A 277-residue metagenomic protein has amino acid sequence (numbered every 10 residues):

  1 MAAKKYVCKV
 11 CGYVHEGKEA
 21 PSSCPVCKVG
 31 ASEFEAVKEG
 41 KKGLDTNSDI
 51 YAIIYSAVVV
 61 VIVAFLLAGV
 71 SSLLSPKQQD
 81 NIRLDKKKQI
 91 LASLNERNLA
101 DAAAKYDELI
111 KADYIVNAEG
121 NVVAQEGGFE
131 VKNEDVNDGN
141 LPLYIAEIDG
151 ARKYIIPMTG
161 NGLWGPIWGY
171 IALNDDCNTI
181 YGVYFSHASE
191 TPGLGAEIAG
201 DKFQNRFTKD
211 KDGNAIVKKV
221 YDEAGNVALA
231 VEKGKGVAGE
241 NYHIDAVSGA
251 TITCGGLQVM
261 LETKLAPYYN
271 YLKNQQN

Functional and structural regions predicted by a protein language model:
M1-A2, Y13-K18: Short, flexible, mixed-charge glycine/proline-rich loop motifs that serve as phosphate/nucleic-acid-contacting
M1-A3, F34-T46: Intrinsically disordered, low-complexity segments
K5, P21: Residues immediately within or flanking Cys/His clusters that coordinate Zn2+ in small zinc-binding modules
K9, P25: Cys/His/Pro-rich metal-binding microdomains
G12, K28-A31: Cys/His-coordinated zinc-binding microdomains
G17-K18, A31-A36: Short, non-ligating residues that shape and space the ligands of small metal-coordination modules and catalytic
A20, G30, E190: A generic "binding-loop/recognition-motif" signal
K42-N277: Flexible, solvent-exposed loop/hinge segments and secondary-structure transition points
